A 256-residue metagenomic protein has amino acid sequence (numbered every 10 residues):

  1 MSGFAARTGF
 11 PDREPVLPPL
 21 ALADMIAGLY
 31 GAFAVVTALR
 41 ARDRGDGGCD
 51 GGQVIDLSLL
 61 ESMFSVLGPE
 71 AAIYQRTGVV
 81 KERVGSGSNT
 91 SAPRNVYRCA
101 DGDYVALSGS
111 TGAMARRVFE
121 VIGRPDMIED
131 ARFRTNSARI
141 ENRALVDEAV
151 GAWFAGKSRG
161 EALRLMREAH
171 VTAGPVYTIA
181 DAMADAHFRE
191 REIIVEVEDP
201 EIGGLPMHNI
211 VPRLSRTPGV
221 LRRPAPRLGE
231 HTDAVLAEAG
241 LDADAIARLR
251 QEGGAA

Functional and structural regions predicted by a protein language model:
M1-G109: Active-site-adjacent "lid/gating" segments in soluble enzymes
L17, I26-Y30, A92, G109 (+6 more regions): Conserved active-site and cofactor/substrate-binding residues in soluble primary-metabolism enzymes
A32-V36, A72, A115-F119, H208 (+1 more regions): Predominant activation on well-ordered alpha-helical scaffold segments within soluble catalytic domains
P93-A169, A173: Aromatic-enriched alpha-helical interface/lid elements that frame and gate functional surfaces
E129-R139, Y177-A184, A245-A256: Short linear loop/turn motifs
R134, I202-R248: Flexible, small-/acidic-enriched active-site or ligand-binding loops
E168-R222: A glycine-rich dinucleotide-binding beta-alpha-beta segment and adjacent secondary-structure elements that constitute
